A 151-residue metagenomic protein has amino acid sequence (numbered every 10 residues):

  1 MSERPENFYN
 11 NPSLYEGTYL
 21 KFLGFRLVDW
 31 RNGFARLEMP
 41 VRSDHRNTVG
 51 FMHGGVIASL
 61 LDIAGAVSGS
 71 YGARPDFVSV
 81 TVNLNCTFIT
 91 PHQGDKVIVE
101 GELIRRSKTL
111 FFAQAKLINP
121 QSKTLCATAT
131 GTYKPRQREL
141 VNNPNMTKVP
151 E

Functional and structural regions predicted by a protein language model:
M1-E151: Terminal targeting signals and extreme-terminal segments of soluble enzymes
